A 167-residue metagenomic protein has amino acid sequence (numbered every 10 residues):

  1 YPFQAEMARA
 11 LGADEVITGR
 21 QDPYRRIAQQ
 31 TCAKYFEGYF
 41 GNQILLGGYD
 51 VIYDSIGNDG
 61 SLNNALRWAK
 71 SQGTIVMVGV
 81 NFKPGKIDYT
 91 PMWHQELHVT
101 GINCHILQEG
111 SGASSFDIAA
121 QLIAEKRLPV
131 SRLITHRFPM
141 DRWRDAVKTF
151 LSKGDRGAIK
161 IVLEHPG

Functional and structural regions predicted by a protein language model:
Y1-G60: Adenosine-nucleotide cofactor-binding segment
L11-A13, S71, Q95: Short, structured coil segments at secondary-structure junctions
I17, D50-S55, V78-V80, R132-H136: Glycine- and other small-residue-rich loops at beta-strand/loop junctions that grip anionic moieties
R25-N42, L46, G85-T135, R144-D145: C-terminal substrate-binding/catalytic core of Rossmann-like NAD(P)-dependent dehydrogenases/reductases
V51-Y53, R67-G85, H98-I102: ADP-ribose/adenylate-binding Rossmann-like module
G57, K70-S71, L128, D155: Short conserved AdoMet
G112, S152-I159: Glycine/proline-rich active-site loop of Rossmann-fold NAD(P)-dependent oxidoreductases
K160-G167: Phosphate-binding loop/pocket of nucleotide- and phosphate-handling active sites
